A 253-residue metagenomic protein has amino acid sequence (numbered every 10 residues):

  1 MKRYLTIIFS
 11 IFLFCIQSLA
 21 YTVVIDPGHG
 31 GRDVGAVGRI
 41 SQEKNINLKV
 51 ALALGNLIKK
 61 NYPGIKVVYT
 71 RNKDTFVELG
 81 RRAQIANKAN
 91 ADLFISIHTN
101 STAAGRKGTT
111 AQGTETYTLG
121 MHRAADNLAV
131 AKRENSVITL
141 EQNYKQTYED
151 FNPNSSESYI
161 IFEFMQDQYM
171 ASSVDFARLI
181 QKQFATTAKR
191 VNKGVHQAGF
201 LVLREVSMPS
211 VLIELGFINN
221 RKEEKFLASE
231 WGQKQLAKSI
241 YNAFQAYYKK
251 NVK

Functional and structural regions predicted by a protein language model:
K2-S10: Sec-dependent signal peptide recognition, specifically the positively charged N-region followed immediately by
I8, V77, N192-H196: Short gly/ser/thr-rich secondary-structure transition/capping motifs
I11-L13, L79: Generic alpha-helix initiation/capping and coil-helix boundary signal
C15-A20: Sec/Tat signal peptide C-region and signal peptidase I cleavage site
Y21-F151, Q166-R178: Catalytic-core regions of hydrolytic enzymes
Y21-V24, G35, A103, N152-P153 (+1 more regions): Active-site-adjacent mobile loop/cap segments within catalytic or ligand-binding domains
